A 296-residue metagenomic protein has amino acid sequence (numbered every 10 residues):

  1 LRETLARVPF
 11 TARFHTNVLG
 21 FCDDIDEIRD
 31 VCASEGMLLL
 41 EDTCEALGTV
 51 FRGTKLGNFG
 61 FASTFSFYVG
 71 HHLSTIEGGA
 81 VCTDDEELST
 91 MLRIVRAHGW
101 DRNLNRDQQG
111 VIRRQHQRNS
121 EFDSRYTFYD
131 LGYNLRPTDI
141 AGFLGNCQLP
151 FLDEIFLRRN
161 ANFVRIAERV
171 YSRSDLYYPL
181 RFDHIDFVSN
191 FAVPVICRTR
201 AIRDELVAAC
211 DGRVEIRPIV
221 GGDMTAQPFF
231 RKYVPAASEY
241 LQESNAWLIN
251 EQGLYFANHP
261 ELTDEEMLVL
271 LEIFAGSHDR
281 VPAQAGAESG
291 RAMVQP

Functional and structural regions predicted by a protein language model:
R2-F14, L19-G53: Catalytic PLP-binding core of fold-type I/II PLP enzymes
L39-L40, T64, Y178-P179, E215-R217: Structural detector of well-ordered beta-strand residues that form the stable sheet scaffold of enzyme domains
A46-R52, F59-F191, T225: Active-site region of PLP-dependent enzymes
S66, D183, N190-T199, A226-A237 (+1 more regions): Conserved PLP-binding active-site segment of the aspartate aminotransferase-like
L92, D204-G212, L270-F274: Short amphipathic alpha-helices in soluble, non-transmembrane regions that often serve as interface/regulatory elements
G99-Q115, R165, R169, R173 (+3 more regions): Conserved PLP cofactor-binding pocket of PLP-dependent enzymes
R200-L206, T263-L268: Short, conserved charged micro-motifs
